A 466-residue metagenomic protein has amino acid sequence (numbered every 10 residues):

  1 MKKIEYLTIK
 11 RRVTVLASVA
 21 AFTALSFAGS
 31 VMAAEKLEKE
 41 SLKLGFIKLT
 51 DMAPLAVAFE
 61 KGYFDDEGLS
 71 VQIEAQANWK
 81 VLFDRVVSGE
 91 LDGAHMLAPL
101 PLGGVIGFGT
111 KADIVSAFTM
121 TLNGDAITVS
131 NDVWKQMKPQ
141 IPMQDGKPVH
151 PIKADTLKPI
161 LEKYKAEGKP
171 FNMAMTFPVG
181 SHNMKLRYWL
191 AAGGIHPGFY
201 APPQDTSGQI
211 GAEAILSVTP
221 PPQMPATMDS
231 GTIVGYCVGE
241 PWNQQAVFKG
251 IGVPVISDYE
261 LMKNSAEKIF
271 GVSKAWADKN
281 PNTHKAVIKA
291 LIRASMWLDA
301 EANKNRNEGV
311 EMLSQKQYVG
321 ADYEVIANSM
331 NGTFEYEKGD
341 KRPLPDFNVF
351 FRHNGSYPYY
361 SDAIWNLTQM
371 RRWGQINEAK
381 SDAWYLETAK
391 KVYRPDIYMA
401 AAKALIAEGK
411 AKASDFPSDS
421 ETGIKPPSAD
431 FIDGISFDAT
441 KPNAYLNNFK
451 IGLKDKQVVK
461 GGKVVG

Functional and structural regions predicted by a protein language model:
K2-A17: Bacterial N-terminal signal peptides that target proteins for export
F22-M32: C-terminal segment of classical bacterial N-terminal signal peptides
A34-S217, T227-S230, V234-N264: Short, glycine-/small- and polar/acidic-enriched structural segments that line small-molecule recognition paths
L49, Q76-K80, H95, F177-S181 (+4 more regions): Soluble non-cytosolic domains of exported or imported proteins
I127-T128, I269-V272, W276-A277: Short glycine- and hydrophobic/aromatic-rich loop-to-beta-strand nucleating segment in the catalytic cores
H182-K185, P220, M224, W242 (+3 more regions): Internal, well-ordered alpha-helical segments in soluble enzyme and binding-protein domains
K279-I397: Secondary-structure end/capping motifs
I364-G466: Conserved C-terminal helix/tail region of periplasmic/extracytoplasmic solute-binding proteins
